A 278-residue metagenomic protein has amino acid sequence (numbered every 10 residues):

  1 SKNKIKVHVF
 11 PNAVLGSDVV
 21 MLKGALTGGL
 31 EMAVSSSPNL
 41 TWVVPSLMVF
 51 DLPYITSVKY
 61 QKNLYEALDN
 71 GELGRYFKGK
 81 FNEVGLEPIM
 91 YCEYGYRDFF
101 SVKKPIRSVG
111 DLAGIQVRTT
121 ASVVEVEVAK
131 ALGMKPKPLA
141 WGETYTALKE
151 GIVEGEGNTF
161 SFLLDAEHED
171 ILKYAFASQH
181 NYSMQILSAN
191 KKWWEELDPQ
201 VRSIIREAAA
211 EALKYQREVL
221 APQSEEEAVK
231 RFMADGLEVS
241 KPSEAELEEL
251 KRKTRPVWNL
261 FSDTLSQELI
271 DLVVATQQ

Functional and structural regions predicted by a protein language model:
S1-N63, E72, G79-Q278: N-terminal secretory/targeting leader peptides
